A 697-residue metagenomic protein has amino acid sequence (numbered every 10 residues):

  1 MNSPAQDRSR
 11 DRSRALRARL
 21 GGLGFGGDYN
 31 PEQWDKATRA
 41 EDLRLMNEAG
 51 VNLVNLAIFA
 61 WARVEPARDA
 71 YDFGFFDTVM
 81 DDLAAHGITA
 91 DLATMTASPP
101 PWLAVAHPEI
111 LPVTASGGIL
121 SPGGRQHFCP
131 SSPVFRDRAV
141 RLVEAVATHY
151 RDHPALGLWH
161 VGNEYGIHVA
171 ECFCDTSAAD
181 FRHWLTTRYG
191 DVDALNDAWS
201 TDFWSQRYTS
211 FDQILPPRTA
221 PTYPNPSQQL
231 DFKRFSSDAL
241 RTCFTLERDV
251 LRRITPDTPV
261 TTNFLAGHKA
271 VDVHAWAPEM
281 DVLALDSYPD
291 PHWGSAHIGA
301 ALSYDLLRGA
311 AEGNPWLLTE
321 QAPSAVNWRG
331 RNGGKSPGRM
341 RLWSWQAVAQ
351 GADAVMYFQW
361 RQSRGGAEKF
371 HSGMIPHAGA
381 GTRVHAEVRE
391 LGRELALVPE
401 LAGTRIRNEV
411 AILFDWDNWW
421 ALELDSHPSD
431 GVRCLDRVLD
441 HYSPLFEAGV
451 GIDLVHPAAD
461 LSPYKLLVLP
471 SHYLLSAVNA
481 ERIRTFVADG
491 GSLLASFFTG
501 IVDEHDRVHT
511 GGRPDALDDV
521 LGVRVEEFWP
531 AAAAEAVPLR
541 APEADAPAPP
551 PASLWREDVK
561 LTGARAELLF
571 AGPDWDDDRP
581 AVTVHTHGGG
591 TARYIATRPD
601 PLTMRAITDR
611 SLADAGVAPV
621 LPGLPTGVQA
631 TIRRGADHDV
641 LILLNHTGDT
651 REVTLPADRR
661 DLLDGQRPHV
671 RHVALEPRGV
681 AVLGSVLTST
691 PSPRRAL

Functional and structural regions predicted by a protein language model:
M1-N55, P66, D81-A85, T89 (+1 more regions): N-terminal carbohydrate-binding accessory modules
L20-L23, G50-N52, A84-A90, D152-G157 (+6 more regions): Short, well-ordered coil/turn segments that N-cap beta-strands
G24-W34, A57-G74, S121-V140, Y165-V169 (+6 more regions): The substrate-binding groove and active-site-proximal loops of carbohydrate-active enzymes, especially glycoside
G27, M46, V54, L83 (+8 more regions): Conserved, mostly hydrophobic/aromatic
Q33-E48, A139-A145, L265-W276, S336-S344: Short, acidic/polar
E41-E48, N55-L120, A147, E247-I254 (+1 more regions): Aromatic-lined substrate-binding rim segments of carbohydrate-active enzymes
S116-V282, D286-A300: Polysaccharide-binding and catalytic clefts of secreted carbohydrate-active enzymes
F211-I214, D257, A266, A277 (+1 more regions): Carbohydrate-binding surfaces of carbohydrate-active enzymes
